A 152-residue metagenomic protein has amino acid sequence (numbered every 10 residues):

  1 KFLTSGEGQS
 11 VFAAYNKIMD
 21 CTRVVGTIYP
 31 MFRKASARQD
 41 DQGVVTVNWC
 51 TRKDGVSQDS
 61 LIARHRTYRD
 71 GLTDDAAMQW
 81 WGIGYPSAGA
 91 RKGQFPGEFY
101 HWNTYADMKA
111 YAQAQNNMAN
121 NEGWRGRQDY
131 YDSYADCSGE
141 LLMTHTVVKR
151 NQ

Functional and structural regions predicted by a protein language model:
K1-Q152: Short S/T/G/P-rich N-terminal loop/turn motif that feeds into the first structured element of a domain
